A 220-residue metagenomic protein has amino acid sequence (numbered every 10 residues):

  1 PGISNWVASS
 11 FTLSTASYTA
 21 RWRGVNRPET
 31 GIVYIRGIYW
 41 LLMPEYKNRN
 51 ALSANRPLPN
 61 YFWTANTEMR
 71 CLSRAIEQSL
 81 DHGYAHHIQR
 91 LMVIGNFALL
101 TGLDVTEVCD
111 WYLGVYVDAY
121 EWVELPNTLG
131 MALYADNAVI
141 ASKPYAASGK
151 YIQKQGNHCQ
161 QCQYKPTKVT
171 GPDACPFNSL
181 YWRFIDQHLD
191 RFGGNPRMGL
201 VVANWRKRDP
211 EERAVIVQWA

Functional and structural regions predicted by a protein language model:
T12-A220: C-terminal catalytic domain of photolyase/cryptochrome flavoproteins, centering on the FAD-binding pocket
